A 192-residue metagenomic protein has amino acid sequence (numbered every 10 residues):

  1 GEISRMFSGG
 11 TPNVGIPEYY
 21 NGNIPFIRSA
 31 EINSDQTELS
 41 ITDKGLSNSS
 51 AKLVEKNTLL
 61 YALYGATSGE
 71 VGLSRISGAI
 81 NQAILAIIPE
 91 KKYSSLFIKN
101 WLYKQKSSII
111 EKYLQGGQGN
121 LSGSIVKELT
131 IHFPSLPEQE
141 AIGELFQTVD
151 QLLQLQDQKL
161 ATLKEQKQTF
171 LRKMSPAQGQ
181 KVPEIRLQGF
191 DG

Functional and structural regions predicted by a protein language model:
G1-G10, D35, R186-G192: Non-catalytic DNA-recognition/assembly elements of restriction-modification systems
N13, S47-N48, T148: Short, solvent-exposed loop/turn positions at domain surfaces that link secondary-structure elements or cap domain
V14, G78-L85, Y103, Q115-E138: A short glycine-rich beta-alpha junction/loop motif
G22, R28-A30, T37-Y103: A short beta-sheet element
E70-S74, L114-N120, K173: Short beta-strand/turn micro-motifs at beta-sheet edges
S107-S108: Extracytoplasmic/periplasmic mature domains of Sec-exported, cell-envelope-associated bacterial proteins
E128-T130, P134-G192: Amphipathic alpha-helical segments with low aromatic content
